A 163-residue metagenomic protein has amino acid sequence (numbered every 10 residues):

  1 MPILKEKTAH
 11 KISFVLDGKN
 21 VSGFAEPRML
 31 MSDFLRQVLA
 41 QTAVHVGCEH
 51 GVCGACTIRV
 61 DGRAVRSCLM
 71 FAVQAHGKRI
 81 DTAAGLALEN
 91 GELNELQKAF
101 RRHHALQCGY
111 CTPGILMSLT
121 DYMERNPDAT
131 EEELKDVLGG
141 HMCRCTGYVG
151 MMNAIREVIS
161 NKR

Functional and structural regions predicted by a protein language model:
M1-R163: Signature of N-terminal electron-transfer/Fe-S-associated modules in redox systems
